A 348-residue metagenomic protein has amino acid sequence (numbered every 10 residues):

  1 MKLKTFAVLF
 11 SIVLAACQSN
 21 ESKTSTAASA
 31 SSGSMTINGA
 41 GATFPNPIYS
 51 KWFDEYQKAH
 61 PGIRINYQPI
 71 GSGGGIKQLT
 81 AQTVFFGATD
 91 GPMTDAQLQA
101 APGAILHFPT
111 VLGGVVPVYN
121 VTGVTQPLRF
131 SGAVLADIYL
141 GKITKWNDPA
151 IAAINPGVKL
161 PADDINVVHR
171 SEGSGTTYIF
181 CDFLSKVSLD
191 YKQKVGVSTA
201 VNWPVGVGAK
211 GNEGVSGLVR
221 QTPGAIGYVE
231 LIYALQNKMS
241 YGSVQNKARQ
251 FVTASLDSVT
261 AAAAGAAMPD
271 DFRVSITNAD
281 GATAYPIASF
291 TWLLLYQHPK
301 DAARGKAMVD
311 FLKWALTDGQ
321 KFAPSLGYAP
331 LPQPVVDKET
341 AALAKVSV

Functional and structural regions predicted by a protein language model:
M1-A7: Bacterial N-terminal signal peptides that target proteins for export
V13-A16: C-terminal motif of bacterial Sec signal peptides marking the signal peptidase cleavage site
Q18-V348: Flexible loop/hinge segments at secondary-structure junctions
